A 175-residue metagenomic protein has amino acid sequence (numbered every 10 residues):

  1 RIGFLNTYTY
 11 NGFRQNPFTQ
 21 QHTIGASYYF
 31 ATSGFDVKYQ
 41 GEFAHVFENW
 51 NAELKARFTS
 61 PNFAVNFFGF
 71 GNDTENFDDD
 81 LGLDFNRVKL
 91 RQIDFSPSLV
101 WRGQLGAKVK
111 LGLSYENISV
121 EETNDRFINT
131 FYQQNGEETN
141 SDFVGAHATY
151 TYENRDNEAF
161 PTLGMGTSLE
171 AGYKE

Functional and structural regions predicted by a protein language model:
R1, L5-T7, Q21-T23, N51-E175: Transmembrane beta-strand segments of outer-membrane beta-barrel domains in Gram-negative and organellar OMPs
I2-Y10, Q15-Q21, F30-G41, F47-W50: Outer-membrane beta-barrel translocator/receptor signature
